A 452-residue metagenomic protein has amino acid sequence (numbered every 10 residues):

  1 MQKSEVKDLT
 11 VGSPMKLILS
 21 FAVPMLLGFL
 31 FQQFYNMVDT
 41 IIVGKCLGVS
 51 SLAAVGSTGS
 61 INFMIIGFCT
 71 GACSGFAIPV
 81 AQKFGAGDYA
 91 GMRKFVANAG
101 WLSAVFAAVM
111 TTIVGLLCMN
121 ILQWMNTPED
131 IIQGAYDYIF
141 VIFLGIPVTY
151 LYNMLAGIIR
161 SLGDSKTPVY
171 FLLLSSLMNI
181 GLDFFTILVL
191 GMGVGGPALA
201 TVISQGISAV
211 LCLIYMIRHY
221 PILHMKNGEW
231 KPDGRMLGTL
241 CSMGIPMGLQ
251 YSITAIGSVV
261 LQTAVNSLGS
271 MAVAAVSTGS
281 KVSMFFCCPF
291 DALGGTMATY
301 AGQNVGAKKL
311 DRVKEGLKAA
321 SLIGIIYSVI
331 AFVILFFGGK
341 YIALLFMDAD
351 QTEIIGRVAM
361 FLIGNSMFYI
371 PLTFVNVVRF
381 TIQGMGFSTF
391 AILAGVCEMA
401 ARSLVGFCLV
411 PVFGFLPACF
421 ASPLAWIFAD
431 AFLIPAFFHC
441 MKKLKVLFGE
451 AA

Functional and structural regions predicted by a protein language model:
M1-A22, V80-G145, V189-I245, A301-F368 (+1 more regions): Short alpha-helical transmembrane segments in multi-pass integral membrane proteins
L9-C46, S60-G75, P79, A104-T111 (+4 more regions): N-terminal transmembrane alpha-helices
S20-D39, V141, S175, S204-S208 (+3 more regions): Transmembrane helical elements of multi-pass membrane transporters/channels
L30, F34-L52, L122-E129, F185-M192 (+6 more regions): Helix-terminus/linker motif at the lipid-water interface of multi-pass membrane proteins
V43-F63, E129-G134, V194-G195, M236-M243 (+5 more regions): Interfacial/gating helices of multi-pass transporter permease domains
L52-T112, T149-P168, A275-G339, L372-A394: Small-residue-rich hydrophobic transmembrane alpha-helices
M64-G67, T111, N179-F184, A209-L213 (+4 more regions): Hydrophobic transmembrane alpha-helices of multi-pass small-molecule transporters
C73, I142-R160, P168-S176, P197-C212 (+4 more regions): Short runs within selected transmembrane alpha-helices of multi-pass transporters and secretion channels
